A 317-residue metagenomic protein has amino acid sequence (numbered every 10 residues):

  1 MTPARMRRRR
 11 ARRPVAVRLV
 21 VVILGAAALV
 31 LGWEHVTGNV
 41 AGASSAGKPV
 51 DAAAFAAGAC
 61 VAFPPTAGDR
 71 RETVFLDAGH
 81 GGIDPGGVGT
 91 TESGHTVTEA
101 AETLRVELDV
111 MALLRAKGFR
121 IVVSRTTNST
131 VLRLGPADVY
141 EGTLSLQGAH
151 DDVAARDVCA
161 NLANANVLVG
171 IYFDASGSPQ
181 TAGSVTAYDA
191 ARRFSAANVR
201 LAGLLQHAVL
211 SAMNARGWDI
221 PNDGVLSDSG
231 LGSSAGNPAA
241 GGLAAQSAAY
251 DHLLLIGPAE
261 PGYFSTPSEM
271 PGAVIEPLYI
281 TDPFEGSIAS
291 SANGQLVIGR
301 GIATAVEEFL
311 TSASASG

Functional and structural regions predicted by a protein language model:
M1-G317: Catalytic-site microenvironment of enzymes that process N-acetyl-hexosamine-containing cell-wall polysaccharides
